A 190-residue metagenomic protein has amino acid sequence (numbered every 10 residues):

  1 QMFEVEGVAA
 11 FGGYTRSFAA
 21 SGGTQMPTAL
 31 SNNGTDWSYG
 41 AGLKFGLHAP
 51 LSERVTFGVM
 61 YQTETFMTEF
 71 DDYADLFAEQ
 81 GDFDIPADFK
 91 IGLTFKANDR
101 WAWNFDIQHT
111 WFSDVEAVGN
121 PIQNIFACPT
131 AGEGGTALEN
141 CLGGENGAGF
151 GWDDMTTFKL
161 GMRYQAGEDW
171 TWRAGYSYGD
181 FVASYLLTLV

Functional and structural regions predicted by a protein language model:
Q1-V190: Outer-membrane beta-barrel porins/channels
